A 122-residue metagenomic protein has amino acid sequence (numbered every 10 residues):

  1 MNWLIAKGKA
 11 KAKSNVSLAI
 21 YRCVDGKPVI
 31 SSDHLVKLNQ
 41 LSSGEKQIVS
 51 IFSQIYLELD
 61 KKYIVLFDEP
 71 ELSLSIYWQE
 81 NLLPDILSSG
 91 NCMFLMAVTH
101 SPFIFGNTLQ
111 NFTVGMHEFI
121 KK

Functional and structural regions predicted by a protein language model:
M1-K13: Amphipathic alpha-helical domain-onset/packing element
S14-K122: Switch/communication elements of ASCE P-loop NTPase nucleotide-binding domains
